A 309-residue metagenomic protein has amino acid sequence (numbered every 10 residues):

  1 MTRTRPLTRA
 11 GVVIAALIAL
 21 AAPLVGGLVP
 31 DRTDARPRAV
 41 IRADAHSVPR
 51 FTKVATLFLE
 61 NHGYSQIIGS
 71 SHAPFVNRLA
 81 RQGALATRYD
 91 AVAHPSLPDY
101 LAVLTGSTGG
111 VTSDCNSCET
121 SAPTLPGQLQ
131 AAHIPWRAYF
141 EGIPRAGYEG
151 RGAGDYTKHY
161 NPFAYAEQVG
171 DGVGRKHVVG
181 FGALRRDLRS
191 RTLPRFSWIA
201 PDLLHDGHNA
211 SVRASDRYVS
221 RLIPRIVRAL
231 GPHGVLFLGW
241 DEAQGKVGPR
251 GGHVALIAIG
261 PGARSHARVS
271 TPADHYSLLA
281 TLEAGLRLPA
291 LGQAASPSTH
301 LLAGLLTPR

Functional and structural regions predicted by a protein language model:
T2-P30: Secretory targeting and sorting signals
G27-R309: N-terminal pro-sequences and low-complexity stem/linker regions of secreted or lumenal proteins
